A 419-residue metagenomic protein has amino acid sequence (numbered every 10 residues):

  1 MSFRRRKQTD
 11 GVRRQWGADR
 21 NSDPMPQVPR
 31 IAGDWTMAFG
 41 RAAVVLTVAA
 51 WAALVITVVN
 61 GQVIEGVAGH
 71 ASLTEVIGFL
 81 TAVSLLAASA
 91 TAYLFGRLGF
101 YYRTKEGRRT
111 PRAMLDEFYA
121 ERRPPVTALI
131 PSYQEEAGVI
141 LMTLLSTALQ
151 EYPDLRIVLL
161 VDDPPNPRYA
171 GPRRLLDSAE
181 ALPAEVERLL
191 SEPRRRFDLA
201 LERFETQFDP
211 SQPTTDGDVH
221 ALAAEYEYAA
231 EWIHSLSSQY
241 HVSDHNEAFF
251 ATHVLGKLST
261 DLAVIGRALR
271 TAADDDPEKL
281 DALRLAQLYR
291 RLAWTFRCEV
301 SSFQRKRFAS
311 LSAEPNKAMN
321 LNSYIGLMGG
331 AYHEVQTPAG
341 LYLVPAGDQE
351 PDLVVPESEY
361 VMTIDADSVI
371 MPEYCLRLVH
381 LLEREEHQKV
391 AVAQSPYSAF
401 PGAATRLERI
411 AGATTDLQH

Functional and structural regions predicted by a protein language model:
M1-R122, D177, A181-E185, E202-R305 (+1 more regions): N-terminal membrane-anchoring/stem segments of glycan-assembly enzymes
P124-V126, Q150-V158: Short loop->beta transition adjacent to catalytic acidic/histidine clusters or analogous donor-positioning motifs
E135-L149, N316-N320: Short, well-formed alpha-helical segments that are part of the catalytic scaffolds of diverse glycosyltransferases
L144-D154, R384-E386: Short, acidic, metal-binding catalytic loop of nucleotide-sugar glycosyltransferases
D162-S178, L182, A313-E314: A conserved acidic beta->alpha catalytic loop
A181-S235, V242, E247-S259, A263-V264 (+2 more regions): Long helical/loop segments within the catalytic core of UDP-sugar-dependent glycosyltransferases, especially the large
V361: Short aromatic/hydrophobic "clamp" motif used to bind/position activated sugar donors
D365-V369: The conserved acidic donor/metal-binding loop of glycosyltransferases
